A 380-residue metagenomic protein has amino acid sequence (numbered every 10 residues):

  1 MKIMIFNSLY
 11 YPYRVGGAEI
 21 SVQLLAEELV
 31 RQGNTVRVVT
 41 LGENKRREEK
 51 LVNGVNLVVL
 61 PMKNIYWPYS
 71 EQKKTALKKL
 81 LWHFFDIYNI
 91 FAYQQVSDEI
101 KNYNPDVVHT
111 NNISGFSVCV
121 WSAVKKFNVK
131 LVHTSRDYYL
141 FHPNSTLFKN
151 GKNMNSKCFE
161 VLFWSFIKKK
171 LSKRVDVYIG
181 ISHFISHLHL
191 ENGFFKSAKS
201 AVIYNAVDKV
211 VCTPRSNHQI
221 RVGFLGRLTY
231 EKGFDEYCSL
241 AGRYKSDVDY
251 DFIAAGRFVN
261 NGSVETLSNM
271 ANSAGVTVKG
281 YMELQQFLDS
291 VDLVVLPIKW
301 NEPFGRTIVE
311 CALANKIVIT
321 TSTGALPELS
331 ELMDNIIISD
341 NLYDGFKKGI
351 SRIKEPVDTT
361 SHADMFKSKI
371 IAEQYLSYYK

Functional and structural regions predicted by a protein language model:
I20, R227-R243: A conserved mid-protein helix/loop that constitutes part of the nucleotide-sugar donor-binding site
K45, E49-K50, L190-E191, D251-K279: Short, structured helix-loop element that forms part of the nucleotide-activated donor/catalytic region
W67-L81, H133-L171: Acceptor-binding helix/loop patch of EC 2.4 sugar-transfer enzymes, predominantly nucleotide-sugar-dependent
L162-K199, V207-K209: A short, active-site helix/loop in glycosyltransferases that binds the activated sugar's phosphate group
V211, D340-N341, K354-K380: A charged, aromatic-enriched C-terminal amphipathic alpha-helix characteristic of glycosyltransferases across folds
Q285, I308-L313, P327-E328: Short alpha-helical segment that forms part of, or immediately flanks, the ligand-binding pocket in carbohydrate-active
L293, I317-T320: Short hydrophobic beta-strand element within catalytic cores of glycosyltransferases and related nucleotide-activated
L332-D344, I350-K354: Conserved acidic donor-binding segment of nucleotide-sugar-dependent glycosyltransferases
